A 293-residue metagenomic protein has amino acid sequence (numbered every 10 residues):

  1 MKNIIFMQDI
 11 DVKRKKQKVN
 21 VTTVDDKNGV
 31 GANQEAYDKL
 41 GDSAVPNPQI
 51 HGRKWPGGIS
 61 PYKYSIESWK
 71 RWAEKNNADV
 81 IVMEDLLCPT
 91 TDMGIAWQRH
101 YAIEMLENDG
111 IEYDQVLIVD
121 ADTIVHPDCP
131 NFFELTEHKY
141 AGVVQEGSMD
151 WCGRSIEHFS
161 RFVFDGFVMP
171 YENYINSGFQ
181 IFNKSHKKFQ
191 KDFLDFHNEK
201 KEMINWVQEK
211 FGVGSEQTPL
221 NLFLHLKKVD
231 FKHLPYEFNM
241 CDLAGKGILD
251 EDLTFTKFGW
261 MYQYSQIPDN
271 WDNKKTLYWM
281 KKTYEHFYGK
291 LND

Functional and structural regions predicted by a protein language model:
M1-K2, E112-D114, K139, K257-G259: A general structural motif
M1-Y113, Q266, H286-D293: N-terminal anchoring/stem segment of glycosyltransferases
I5-F6, V80-M83, L117-D120, A141-V143 (+2 more regions): A structural signal for short, well-ordered beta-strand segments and their strand-loop junctions that often border
K13-K16, C88-T91, V125-D128, F133-E134 (+4 more regions): Short catalytic/ligand-binding loop motif for oxyanion handling, primarily in non-cytosolic enzymes, centered on
I95-I156, I181-F182, H186, Q190: GT-A fold catalytic core of metal-dependent nucleotide-sugar glycosyltransferases, centered on the diacidic
Y101, E172-K274: Catalytic core and acceptor-binding pocket of nucleotide-sugar-dependent glycosyltransferases
E157-Y171, L194: Short, flexible, basic/aromatic active-site loop/helix in glycosyltransferases
Y262-D293: Long, low-complexity C-terminal extensions of enzymes
